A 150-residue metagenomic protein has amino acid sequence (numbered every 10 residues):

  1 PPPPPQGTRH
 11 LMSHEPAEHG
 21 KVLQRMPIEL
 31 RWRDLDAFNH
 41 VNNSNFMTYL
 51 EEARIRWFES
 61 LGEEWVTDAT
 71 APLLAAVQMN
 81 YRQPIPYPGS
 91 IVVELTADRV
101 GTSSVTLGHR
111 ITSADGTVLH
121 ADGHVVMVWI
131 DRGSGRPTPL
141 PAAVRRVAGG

Functional and structural regions predicted by a protein language model:
P1-L11: Short, Lys/Arg-enriched N-terminal segments with co-localized hydrophobic residues within the first ~10-30 amino acids
M12-M26, Y81-Y87, D98-G150: HotDog/MaoC-like acyl-thioester-processing domains
S13-A76, D131-G150: Hot-dog-fold acyl-thioester-processing enzymes
N43, E51-R54, P86, V92 (+1 more regions): Short linear sequence elements within intrinsically disordered, low-complexity coil regions
W57-V105, H120-A121: Hydrophobic beta-strand-centered segment that forms part of the acyl-chain substrate-binding groove
